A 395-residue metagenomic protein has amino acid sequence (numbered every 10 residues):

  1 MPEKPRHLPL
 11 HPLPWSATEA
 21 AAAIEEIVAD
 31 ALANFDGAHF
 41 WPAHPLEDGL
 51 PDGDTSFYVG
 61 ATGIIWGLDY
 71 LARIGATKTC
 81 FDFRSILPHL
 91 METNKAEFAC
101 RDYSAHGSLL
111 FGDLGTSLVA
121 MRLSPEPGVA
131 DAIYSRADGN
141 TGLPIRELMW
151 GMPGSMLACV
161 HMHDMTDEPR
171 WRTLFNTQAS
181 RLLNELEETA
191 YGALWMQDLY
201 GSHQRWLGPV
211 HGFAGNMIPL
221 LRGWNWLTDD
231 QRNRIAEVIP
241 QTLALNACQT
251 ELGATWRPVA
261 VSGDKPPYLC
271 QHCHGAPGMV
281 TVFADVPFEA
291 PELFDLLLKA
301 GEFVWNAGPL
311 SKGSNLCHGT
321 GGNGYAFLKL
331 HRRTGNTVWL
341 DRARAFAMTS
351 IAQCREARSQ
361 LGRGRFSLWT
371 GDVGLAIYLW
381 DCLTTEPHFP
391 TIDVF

Functional and structural regions predicted by a protein language model:
M1-A61, W66-I86, T173-Y191: Low-complexity, Ser/Thr/Pro/Gly-enriched N-terminal "stalk/linker" regions
M1-N34, R222, W226, D285 (+7 more regions): Terminal, non-catalytic domain-edge segments
P2-A17, T62-K78, G115-P125, M156-E168 (+4 more regions): Well-ordered alpha-helical scaffold segments within catalytic/enzyme domains
A22-F40, D82-D102, S124-I145, L174-L194 (+3 more regions): Long, well-ordered core segments of solenoidal/helical folds
F40-A61, K95-D113, G139-M152, D198-A214 (+3 more regions): Solvent-exposed loop and edge beta-strand segments that line ligand/cofactor-binding and catalytic clefts
F111-G115, G128-A132, L143, E147-L157 (+3 more regions): Residues forming well-ordered secondary-structure scaffolds
R170-F288, F294: Extended ligand-binding clefts on enzyme/binding-domain cores
V304-W339, F346: Loop/turn-rich, solvent-exposed surfaces of beta-rich toroidal or solenoidal domains
